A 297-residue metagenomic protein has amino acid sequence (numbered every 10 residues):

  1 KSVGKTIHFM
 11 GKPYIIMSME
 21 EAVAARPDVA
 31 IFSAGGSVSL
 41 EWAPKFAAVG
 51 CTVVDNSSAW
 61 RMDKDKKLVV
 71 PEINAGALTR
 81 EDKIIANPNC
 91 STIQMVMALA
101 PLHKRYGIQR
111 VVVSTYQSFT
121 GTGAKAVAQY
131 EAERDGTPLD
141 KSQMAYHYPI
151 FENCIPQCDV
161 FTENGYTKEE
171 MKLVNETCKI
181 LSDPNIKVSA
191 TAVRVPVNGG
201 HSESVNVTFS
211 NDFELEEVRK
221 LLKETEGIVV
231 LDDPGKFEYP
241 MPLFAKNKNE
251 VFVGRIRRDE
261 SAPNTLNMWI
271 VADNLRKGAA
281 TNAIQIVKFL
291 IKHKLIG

Functional and structural regions predicted by a protein language model:
K1-I150, N185-K187, K220, V251-F252 (+4 more regions): N-terminal Rossmann-like NAD(P) cofactor-binding subdomain of oxidoreductases, focused on the glycine-rich
A30, F119-G297: Charged docking surfaces used in two-component/phosphorelay signaling
